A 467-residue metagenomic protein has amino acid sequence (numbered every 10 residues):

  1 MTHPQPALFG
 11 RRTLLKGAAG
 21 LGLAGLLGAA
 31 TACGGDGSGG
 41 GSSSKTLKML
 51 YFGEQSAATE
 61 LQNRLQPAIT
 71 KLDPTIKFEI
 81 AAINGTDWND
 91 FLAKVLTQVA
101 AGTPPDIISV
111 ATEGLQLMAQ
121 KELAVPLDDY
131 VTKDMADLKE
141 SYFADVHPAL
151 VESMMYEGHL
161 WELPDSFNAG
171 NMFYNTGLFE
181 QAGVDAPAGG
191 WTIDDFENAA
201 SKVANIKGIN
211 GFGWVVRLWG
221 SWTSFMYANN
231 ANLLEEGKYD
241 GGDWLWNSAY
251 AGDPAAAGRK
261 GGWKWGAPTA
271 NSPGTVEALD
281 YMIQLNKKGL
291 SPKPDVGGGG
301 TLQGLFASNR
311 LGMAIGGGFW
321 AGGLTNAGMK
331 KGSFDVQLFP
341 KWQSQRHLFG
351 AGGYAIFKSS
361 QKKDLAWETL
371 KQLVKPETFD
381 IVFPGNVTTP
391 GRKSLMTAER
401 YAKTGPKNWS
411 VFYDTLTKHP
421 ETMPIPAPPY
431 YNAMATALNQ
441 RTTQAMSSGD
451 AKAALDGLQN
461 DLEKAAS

Functional and structural regions predicted by a protein language model:
M1-L123, K133-Y142, A186, G300 (+6 more regions): Conserved N-terminal structural module of periplasmic/extracytoplasmic solute-binding proteins
D36-K48, G158, E180, S201-G208: Immediate post-signal peptide segment of exported/extracytoplasmic ligand-binding proteins
K71, A182, W265, K287-S291 (+4 more regions): Extracytoplasmic/periplasmic substrate-recognition and gating elements
I83-K94, W191-E197, P294-A307: Short helix-initiation/N-cap motifs at beta->coil->alpha
D106-S109, G312-G316: Paired acidic/hydrophobic, glycine-rich loop segments that form the ligand-binding mouth/hinge of periplasmic-binding
G114-A169, S333-D335, T404: Hinge/lid segment of periplasmic solute-binding proteins
A200, G237-D295: Glycine-centered hinge/linker elements that transmit conformational signals in sensory and ligand-binding systems
T389-L395, K407-E463: C-terminal capping/gating helix-and-loop segments adjacent to ligand/active sites or protein-protein/ligand interfaces
